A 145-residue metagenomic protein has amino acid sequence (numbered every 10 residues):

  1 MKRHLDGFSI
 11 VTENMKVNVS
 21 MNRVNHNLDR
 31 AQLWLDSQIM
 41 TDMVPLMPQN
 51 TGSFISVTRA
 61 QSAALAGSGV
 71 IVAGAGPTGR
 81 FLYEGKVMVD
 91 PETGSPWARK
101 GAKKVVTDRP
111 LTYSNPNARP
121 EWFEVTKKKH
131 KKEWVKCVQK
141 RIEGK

Functional and structural regions predicted by a protein language model:
M1-G79, P91-K145: Short, Lys/Arg-rich flexible segments
R80-K86: His/Glu-rich zincin catalytic helix
